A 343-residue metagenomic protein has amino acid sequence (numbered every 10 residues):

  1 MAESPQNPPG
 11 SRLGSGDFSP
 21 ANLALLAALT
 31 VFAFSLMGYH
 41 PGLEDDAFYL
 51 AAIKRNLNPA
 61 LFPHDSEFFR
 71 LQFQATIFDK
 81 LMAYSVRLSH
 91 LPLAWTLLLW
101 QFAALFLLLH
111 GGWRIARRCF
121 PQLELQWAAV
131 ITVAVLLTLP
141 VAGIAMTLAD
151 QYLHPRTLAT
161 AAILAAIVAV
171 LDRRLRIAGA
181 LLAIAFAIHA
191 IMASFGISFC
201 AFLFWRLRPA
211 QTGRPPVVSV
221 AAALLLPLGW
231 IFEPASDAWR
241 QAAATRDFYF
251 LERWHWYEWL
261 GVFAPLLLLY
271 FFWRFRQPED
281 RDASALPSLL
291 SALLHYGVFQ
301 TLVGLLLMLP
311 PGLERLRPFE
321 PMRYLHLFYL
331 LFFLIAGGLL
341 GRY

Functional and structural regions predicted by a protein language model:
M1-F32: Start-transfer (signal-anchor) and selected internal transmembrane alpha helices of multi-pass inner/ER membrane
A33-L50, L57-A75, A190-G196, W205-F333: Transmembrane catalytic cores of multi-pass membrane glycosyltransferases and polysaccharide-assembly enzymes
L50-K54, F69-L93: Short hydrophobic/aromatic helix or loop-helix immediately within or flanking a transmembrane segment in polytopic
A75, E124-A165, P318-L331: Membrane-interface micro-motifs in multi-pass membrane enzymes
L99-Q122: Transmembrane-helix motifs of polytopic, lipid-linked glycan transferases
H110, R114, A165-D172, F199-F204 (+1 more regions): Transmembrane alpha-helices and membrane-interface helical segments of multi-pass integral membrane enzymes
L158-I177, P209: Membrane-interface transmembrane helices that cradle and orient dolichyl/undecaprenyl
I167-A169, R176-A201, V220-L225: Membrane-interface alpha helices of multi-pass inner-membrane proteins
